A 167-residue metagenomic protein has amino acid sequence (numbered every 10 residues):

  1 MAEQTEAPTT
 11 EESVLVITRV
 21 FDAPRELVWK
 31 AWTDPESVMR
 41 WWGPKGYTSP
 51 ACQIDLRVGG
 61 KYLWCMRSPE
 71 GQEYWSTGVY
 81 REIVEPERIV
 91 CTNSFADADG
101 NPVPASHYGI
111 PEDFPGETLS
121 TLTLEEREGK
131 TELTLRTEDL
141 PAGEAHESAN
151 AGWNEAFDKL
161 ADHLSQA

Functional and structural regions predicted by a protein language model:
M1-T48: Hydrophobic ligand-binding cavity/cleft-lining segments
E12-T18, R25, K61, W75 (+3 more regions): Intrinsic-disorder/low-complexity, polar/charged segments enriched in Ser/Thr/Lys/Arg/Asp/Glu/Gln
V16, E36-V79: Short beta-edge strand/loop motif at the mouth of beta-sheet-based domains
R19, A51-C52, S76-E82, E117-E125: Hydrophobic/aromatic beta-strand elements that line small-molecule binding cavities or substrate pockets in beta-rich
R25-E26, L56-R57, R81-I89, T123-E132: A short, structured loop/turn motif at beta-sheet edges
V28, V38, Y62, Y80 (+4 more regions): Hydrophobic pocket/interface hotspot
V90-S94, G100-N154: Beta-strand/loop substructures that line and gate deep hydrophobic ligand-binding cavities in soluble
F157-S165: Short amphipathic alpha-helical signal-transduction/dimerization elements
